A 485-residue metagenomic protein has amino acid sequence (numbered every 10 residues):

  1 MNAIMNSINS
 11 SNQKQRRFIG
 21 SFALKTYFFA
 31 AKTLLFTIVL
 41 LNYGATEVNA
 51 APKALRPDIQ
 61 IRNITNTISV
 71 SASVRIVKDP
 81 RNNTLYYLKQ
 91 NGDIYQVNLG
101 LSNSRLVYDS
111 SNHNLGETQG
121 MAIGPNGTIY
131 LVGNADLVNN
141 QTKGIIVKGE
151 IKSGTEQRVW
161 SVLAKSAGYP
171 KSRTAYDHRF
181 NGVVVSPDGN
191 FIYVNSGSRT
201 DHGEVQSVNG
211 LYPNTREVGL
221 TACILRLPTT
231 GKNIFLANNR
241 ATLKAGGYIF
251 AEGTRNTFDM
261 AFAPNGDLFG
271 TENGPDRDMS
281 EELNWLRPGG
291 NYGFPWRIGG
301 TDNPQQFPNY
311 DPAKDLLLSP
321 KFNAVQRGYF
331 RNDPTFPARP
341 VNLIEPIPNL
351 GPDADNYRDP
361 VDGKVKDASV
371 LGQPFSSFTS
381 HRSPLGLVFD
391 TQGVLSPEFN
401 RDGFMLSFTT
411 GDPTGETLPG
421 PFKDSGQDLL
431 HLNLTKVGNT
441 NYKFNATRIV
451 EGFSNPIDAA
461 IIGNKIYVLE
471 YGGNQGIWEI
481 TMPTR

Functional and structural regions predicted by a protein language model:
M1-Y27: N-terminal secretory signal peptides that target proteins for export/translocation
A30-N42: Bacterial N-terminal signal peptides
G44-A50: Sec/Tat signal peptide C-region and signal peptidase I cleavage site
A51-E204, L268, S380-G438, K465-M482: Acidic, Gly/Ser/Thr-rich repeat motifs that build Ca2+-stabilized beta-propeller blades
A54, S198-A251, R255-N256, M260-N445: Beta-propeller domain segments
K89-N91, A164-Y169, A251-E252, G300-N303 (+1 more regions): Short, solvent-exposed aromatic-acidic interface loops
E150-I151, L227-T230, L286-P288, W478-R485: Short beta-strand-to-coil "C-cap" segments at the C-terminal boundary of structured domains/repeats, marking
T440-G463: Conserved blade-ending motifs and adjacent loop-strand segments that build the rim/top face of beta-propeller domains
